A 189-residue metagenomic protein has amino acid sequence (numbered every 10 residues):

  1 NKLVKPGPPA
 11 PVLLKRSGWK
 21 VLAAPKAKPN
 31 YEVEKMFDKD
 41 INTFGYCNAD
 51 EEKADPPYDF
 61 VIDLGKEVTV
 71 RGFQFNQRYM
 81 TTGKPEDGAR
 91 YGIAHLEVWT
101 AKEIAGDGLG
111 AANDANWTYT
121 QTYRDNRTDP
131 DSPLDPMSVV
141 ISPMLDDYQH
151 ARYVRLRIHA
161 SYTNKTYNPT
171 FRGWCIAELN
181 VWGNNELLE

Functional and structural regions predicted by a protein language model:
N1-K5, D38-A112, S138-E189: Aromatic, loop-rich ligand-recognition surfaces of beta-strand-rich domains
L3-K39: Predominantly extracellular/luminal regions of secreted and cell-surface proteins, especially disulfide-bonded
G7-V12, K26, N30, P57 (+3 more regions): Generic low-complexity segments that are intrinsically disordered, proline-rich and/or Lys/Arg-biased
G18, F44, Q121-Y123, D129 (+1 more regions): N-terminal compositionally biased, intrinsically disordered segments and leader/signal-like regions
W19, Y31, G45-C47, W117 (+1 more regions): Tryptophan-centered motif/residue detector
K26, E103, R124: Residues that form or immediately flank small-molecule/cofactor binding pockets and catalytic motifs
P29, K35-F37, P56, T122 (+3 more regions): Exposed, low-complexity/repetitive linear segments and helix-based recognition motifs, biased toward charged/polar
A112-M144: Extracellular carbohydrate recognition and processing domains and analogous Trp-centered ligand-binding platforms
